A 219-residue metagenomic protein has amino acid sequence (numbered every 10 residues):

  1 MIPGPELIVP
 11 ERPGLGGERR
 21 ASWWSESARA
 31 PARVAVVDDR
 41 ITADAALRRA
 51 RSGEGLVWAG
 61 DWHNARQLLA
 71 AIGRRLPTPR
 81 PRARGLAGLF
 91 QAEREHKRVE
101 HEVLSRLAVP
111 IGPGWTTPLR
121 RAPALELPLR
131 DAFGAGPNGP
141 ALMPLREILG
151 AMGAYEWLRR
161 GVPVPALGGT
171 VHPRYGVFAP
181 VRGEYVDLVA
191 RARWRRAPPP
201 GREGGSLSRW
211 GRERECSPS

Functional and structural regions predicted by a protein language model:
M1-A166: N-terminal auxiliary segments of SAM/dcSAM-dependent transferases
A50, A141-L142, V171, A179 (+2 more regions): Broad hydrophobic/π-residue packing in well-ordered secondary structure
H63, A179, R214-C216: Short, flexible micro-motifs
G153-W157, R174-W194: Conserved SAM-binding loop and adjacent beta-strand
A166-H172: Conserved adenine-nucleotide phosphate-binding loops and their immediately adjacent elements
E184-S219: Conserved SAM/SAH cofactor-binding pocket of Class I
